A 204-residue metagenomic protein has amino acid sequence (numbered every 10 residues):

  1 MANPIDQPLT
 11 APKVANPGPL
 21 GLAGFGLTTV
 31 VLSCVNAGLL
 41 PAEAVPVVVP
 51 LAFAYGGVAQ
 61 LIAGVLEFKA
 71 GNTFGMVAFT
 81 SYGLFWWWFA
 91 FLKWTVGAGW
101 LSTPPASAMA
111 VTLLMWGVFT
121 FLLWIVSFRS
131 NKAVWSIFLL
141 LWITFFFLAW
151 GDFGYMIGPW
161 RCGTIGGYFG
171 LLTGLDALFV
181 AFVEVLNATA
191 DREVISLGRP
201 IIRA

Functional and structural regions predicted by a protein language model:
M1-A63, E67, I202: N-terminal topogenic module of multi-pass integral membrane proteins
P12-P17, P41-V48, L101-A108, P159-I165: Interfacial loop-to-helix junctions that mark the boundaries of transmembrane helices in multi-pass membrane
G21-V31, P50-I62, G75-L92, S107-T120 (+1 more regions): Mid-membrane cores of alpha-helical transmembrane segments in multi-pass membrane proteins, especially transporters
S33, A37, A63-K69, G75-A78 (+2 more regions): A structural feature that tracks compact, well-ordered secondary-structure segments with a strong bias toward
L66-F74, I125-S136: Membrane-helix interface "capping/anchor" motifs
L92-W100: Transmembrane alpha-helix boundary signature
M109-L122, K132-Y155, P159-V183: Alpha-helical membrane segments in multi-pass integral membrane proteins
A190-A204: Short, highly charged, low-complexity non-transmembrane loops/tails of multi-pass membrane proteins
